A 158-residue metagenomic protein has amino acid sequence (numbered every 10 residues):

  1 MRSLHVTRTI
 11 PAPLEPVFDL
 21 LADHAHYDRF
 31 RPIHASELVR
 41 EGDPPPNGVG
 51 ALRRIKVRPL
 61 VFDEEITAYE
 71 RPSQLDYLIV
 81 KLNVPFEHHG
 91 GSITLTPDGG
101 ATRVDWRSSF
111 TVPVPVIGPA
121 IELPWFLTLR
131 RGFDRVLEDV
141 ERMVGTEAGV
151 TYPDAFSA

Functional and structural regions predicted by a protein language model:
M1-G42, V150, S157-A158: Hydrophobic ligand-binding cavity/cleft-lining segments
R29, K56-R103, S109-T111, R142 (+1 more regions): Hydrophobic-ligand binding "helix-grip"
V39-P44, V80-N83: Short, solvent-exposed loop/turn elements at beta->coil junctions and helix N-caps that rim active or binding pockets
N47-I55: Short coil-to-beta transition motif at edge beta-strands of beta-rich domains
F110-A158: A conserved amphipathic terminal alpha-helix motif
